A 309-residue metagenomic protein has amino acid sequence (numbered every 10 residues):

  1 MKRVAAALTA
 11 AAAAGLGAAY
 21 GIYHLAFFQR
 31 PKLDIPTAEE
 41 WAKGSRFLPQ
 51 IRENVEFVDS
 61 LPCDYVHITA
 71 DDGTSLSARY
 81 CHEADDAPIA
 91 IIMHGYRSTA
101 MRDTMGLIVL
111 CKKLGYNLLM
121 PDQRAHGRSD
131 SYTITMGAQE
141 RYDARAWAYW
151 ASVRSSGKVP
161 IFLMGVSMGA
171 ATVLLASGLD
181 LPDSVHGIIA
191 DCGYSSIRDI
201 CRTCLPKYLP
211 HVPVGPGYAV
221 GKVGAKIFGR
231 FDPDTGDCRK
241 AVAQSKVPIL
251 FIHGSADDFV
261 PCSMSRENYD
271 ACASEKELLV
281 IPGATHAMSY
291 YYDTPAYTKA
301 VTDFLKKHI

Functional and structural regions predicted by a protein language model:
M1-F28, S45, K112-K113, S152-V153 (+3 more regions): Short amphipathic, positively biased membrane-proximal segments that drive organelle/inner-membrane targeting
A6-T69: An N-terminal hydrophobic leader/cap segment in hydrolases
Y96-L110, Q123: The serine-hydrolase catalytic nucleophile loop
C111-D130: Conserved alpha/beta-hydrolase
I134-S155: Alpha/beta-hydrolase active-site loop
L175-D232, K240: Hydrolase active-site cap/lid region
Q244-K246, F251-H253, D257: Short beta-strand/loop motif that positions the catalytic acidic residue of the alpha/beta-hydrolase fold
A284-T298: Catalytic histidine-centered segment of alpha/beta-hydrolase-like enzymes
